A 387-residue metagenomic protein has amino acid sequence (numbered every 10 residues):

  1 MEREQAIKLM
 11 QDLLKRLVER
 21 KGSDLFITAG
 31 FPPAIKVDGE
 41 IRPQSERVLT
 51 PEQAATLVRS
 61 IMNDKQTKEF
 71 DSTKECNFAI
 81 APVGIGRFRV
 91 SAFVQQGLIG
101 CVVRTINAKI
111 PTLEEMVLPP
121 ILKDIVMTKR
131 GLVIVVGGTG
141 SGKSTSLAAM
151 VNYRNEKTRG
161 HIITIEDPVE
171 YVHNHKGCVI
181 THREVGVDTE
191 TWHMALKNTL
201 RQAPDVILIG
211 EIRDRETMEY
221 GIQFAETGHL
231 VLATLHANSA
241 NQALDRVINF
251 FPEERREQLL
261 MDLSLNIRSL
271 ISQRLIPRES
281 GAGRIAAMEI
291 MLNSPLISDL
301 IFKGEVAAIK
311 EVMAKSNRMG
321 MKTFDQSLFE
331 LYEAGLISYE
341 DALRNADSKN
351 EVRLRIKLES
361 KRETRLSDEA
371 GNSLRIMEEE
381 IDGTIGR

Functional and structural regions predicted by a protein language model:
M1-R387: Short, flexible helix-loop junctions that flank or precede catalytic/ligand sites
